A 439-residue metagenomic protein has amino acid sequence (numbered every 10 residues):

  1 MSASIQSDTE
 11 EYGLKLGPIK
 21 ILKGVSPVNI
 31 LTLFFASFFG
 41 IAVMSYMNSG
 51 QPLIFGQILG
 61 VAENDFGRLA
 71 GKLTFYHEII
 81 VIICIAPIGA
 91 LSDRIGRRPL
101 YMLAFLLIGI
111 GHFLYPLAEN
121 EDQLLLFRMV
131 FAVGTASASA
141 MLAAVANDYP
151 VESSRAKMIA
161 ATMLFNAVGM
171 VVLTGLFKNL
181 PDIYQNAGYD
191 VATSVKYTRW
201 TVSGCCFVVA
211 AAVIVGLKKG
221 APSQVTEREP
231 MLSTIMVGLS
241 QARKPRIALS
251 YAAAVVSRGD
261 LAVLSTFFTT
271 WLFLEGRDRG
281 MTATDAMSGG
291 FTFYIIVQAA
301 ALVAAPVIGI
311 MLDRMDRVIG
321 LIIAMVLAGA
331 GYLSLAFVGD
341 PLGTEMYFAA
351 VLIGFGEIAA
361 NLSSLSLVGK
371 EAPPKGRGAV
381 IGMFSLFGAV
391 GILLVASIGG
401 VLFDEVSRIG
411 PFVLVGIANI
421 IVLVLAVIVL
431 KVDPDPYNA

Functional and structural regions predicted by a protein language model:
A3-P27, K219-A252: Juxtamembrane intracellular "pre-TM" segments in multi-pass secondary transporters
G50-G67, T266-S288: Short amphipathic helix-loop junctions that connect adjacent transmembrane helices in Major Facilitator Superfamily/SLC
G71-G89, I295-V307: Central cavity-lining transmembrane alpha-helices of secondary-active solute carriers, predominantly the Major
C84-G96, V303-R317, F403: Helix-to-loop junctions at the C-terminal end of transmembrane segments in multipass secondary transporters
L106-E119, V326-D340: C-terminal ends and interior cores of transmembrane alpha-helices in multi-pass membrane transporters/permeases
S137-V151, A359-A372: Intracellular juxtamembrane helix-capping segments at the cytosolic ends of symmetry-related transmembrane helices
I159-D182, S385-V395: Glycine-rich segments within core transmembrane alpha-helices of 12-TM secondary carriers
